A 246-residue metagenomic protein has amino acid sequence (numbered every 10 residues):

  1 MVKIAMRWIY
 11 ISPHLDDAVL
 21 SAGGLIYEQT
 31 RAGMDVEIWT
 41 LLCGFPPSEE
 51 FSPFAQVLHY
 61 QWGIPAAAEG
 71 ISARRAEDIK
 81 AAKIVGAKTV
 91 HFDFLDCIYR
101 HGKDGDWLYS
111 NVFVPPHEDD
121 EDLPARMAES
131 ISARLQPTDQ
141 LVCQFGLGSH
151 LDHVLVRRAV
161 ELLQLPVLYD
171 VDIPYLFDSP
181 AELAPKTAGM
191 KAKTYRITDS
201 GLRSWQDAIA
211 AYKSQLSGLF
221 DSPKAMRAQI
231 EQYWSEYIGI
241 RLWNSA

Functional and structural regions predicted by a protein language model:
M1-D120, P124, A133-P137, E161-L165: Active-site rim/loop-helix segments in enzyme catalytic domains that contact anionic ligands
V2-I4, R74-Y109, E118-P124, E129-Q140 (+1 more regions): The feature marks non-catalytic terminal segments
P13, L151, S200: Residue-level signal for the nucleotide or nucleotide-sugar donor/cofactor binding architecture
A18, G148-H153: Active-site environment of divalent metal-dependent phosphoester hydrolases
I38-T40, V142-F145, Y169-V171: Short beta-strand segments
P65-A66, G146-L147, A192-R196: Active-site rim elements
P137-H150: Short N-terminal targeting/anchoring amphipathic segment
V154-E161: Charged helix-capping and loop-helix junction motifs
